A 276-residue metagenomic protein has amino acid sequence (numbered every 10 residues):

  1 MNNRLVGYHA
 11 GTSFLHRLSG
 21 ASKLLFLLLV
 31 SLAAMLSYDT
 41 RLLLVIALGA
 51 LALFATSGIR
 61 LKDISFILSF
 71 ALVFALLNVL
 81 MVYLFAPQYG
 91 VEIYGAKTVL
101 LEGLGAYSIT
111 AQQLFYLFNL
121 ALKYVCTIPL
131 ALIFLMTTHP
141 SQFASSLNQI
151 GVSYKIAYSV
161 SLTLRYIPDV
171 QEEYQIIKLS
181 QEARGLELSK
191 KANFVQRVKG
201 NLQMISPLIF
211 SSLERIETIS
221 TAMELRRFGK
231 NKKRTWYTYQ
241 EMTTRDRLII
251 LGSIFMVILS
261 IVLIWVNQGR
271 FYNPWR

Functional and structural regions predicted by a protein language model:
M1-T40, L48-A55, E172-R276: Transmembrane alpha-helix interface motif
T12, G58-D63, L104, S108-Q112 (+3 more regions): Membrane-helix interfacial "entry" motifs
K23, K62-A75, D246-S253: Alpha-helical transmembrane segments and their helix-start/interface "positive-inside/aromatic belt" motifs in integral
D39-A47, D63-F66: Short, aromatic-rich membrane-interface segments at the entry and exit of alpha-helical transmembrane domains
T40, R60-L61, V152-I156: Membrane-helix interface segments
A50-I59, V73-L77: Alpha-helical transmembrane segments and their membrane-interface exit regions
L68-E187, K191-F194: Juxtamembrane/interface alpha-helical elements of multi-pass membrane proteins
